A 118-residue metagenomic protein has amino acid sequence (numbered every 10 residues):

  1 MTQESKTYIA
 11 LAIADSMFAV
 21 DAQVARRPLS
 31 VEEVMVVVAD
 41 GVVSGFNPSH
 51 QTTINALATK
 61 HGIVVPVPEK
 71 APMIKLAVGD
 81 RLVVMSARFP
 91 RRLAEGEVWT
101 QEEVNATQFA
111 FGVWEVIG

Functional and structural regions predicted by a protein language model:
Q3-V43: N-terminal low-complexity, intrinsically disordered segments
S16-V20, V36-G45, H61-V64, F89-R92 (+2 more regions): Short, flexible helical or helix-coil boundary motifs
E32-A39, T52-K60, V64, E95 (+1 more regions): Polar/charged alpha-helical tracts
F46-L93: Acidic, low-complexity, intrinsically disordered interaction modules
I74-G118: Polybasic, proline/glycine-rich intrinsically disordered low-complexity segments
